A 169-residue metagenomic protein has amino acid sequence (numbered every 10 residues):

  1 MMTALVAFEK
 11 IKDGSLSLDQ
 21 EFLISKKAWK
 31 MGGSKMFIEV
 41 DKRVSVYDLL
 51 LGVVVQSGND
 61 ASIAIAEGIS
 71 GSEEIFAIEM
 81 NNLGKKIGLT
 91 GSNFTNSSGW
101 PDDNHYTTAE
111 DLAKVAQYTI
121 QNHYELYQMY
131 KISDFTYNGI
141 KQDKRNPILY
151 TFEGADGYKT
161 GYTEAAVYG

Functional and structural regions predicted by a protein language model:
M1-E110, Q117-Q121: Active-site-adjacent loops and short helices of periplasmic peptidoglycan-processing enzymes
L89-T90, P101-Y106, E110-G169: Domain-terminus/edge residues, biased toward the C-terminal soluble/receptor-binding domains of extracytoplasmic
